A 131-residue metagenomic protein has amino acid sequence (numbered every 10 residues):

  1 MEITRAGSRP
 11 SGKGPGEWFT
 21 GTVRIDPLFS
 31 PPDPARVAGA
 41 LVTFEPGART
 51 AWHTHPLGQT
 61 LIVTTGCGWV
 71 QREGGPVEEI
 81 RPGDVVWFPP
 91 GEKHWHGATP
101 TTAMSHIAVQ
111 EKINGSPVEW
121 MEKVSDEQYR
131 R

Functional and structural regions predicted by a protein language model:
M1-V37, P117-R131: A short, N-terminal "cap"/entry segment at the start of jelly-roll beta-barrel domains of the cupin/DSBH fold
R24-P27, A38-H55, P90: Conserved short histidine dyad/triad with adjacent acidic residue
S30, T54, I62, I80-P82 (+1 more regions): Conserved strand-loop elements at the edges of beta-sheets that form or border functional pockets
L41-E45, T54-V70, V109-E111: Short, conserved beta-strand element in jelly-roll/cupin
T50-W52, V70-Q71, F88, K93-P100: Short beta-strand His + acidic residue motifs that chelate non-heme Fe in jelly-roll/DSBH and cupin folds
T60, W87, T101-M121: A short hydrophobic beta-strand segment most commonly corresponding to one strand of the jelly-roll/cupin
G74-G91: Short acidic-glycine-tyrosine-enriched beta hairpin
